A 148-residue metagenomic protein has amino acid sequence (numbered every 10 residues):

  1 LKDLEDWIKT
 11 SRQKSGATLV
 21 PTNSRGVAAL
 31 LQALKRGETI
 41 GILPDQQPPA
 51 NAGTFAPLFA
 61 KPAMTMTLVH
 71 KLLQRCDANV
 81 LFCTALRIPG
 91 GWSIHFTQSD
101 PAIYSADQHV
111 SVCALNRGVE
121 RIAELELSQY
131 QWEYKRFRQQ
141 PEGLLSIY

Functional and structural regions predicted by a protein language model:
L1-E38, P49: Conserved nucleotide-cofactor-binding alpha/beta core module
R25-Y148: Non-catalytic C-terminal accessory region of glycerolipid acyltransferases and related lyso-lipid remodeling enzymes
